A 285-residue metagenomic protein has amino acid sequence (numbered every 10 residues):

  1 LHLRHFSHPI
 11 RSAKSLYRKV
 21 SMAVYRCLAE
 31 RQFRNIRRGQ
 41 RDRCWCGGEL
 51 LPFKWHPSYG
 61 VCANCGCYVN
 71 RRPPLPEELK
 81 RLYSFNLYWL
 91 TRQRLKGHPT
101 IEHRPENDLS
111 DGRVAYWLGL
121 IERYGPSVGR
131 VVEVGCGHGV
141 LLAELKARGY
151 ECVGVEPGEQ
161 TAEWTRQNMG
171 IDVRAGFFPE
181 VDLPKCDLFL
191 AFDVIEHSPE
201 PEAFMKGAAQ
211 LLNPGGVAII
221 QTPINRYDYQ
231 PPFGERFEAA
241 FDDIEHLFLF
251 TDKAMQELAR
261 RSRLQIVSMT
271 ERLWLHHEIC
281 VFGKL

Functional and structural regions predicted by a protein language model:
H2-F192, E202-M205, E235-R236, A240-F241 (+2 more regions): Conserved N-terminal segment of class I S-adenosyl-L-methionine
R38-G39, S198-L285: S-adenosyl-L-methionine-dependent methyltransferase catalytic module, highlighting the catalytic core
D193, H197: A short His-aromatic
